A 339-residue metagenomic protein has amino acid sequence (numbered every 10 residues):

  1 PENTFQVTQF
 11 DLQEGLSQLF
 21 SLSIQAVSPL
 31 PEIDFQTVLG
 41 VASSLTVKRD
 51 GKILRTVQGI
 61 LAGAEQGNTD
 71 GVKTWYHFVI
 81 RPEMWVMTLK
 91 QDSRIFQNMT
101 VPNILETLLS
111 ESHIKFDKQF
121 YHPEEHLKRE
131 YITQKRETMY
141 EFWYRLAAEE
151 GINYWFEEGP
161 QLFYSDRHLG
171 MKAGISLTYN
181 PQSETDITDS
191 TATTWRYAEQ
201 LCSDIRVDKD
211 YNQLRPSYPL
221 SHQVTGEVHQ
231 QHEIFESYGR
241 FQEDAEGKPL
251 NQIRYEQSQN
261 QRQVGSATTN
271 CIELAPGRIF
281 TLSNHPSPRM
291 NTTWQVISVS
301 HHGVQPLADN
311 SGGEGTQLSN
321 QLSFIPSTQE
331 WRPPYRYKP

Functional and structural regions predicted by a protein language model:
P1-P339: Amphipathic alpha-helical and helix-coil boundary elements used as assembly and membrane-proximal scaffolds
